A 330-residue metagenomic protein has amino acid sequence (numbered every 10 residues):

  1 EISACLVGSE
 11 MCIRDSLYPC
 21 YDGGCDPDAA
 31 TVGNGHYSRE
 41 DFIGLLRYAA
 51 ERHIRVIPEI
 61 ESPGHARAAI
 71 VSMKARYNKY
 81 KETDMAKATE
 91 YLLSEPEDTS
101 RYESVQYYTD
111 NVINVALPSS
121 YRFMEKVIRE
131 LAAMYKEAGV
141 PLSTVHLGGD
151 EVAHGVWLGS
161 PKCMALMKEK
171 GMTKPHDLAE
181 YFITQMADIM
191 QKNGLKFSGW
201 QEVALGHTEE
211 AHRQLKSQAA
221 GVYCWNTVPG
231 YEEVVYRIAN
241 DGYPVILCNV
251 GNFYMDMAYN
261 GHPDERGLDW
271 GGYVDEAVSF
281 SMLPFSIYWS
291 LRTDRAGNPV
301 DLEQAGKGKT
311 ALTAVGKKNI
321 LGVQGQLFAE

Functional and structural regions predicted by a protein language model:
E1-G8, C12-I13: Single conserved hydrophobic/aromatic residue that forms the stacking wall/gate of nucleotide- or nucleobase-binding
A4, P58-S62, Q201, L247-N249: Glycine-rich, histidine-containing beta strand-loop boundary motifs that form or position
L17-R39, V105-F123, K168-A179, G221-N226: The substrate-binding groove and active-site-proximal loops of carbohydrate-active enzymes, especially glycoside
F42-I70, K74-Y102, N111-H146: An active-site-proximal structural segment forming one wall of the substrate-binding cleft that immediately precedes
S62-G64, D150-G155, V203-H207: Short, internal active-site loops enriched in acidic
R67-A69, H154-G159: Short acidic/His/Gly/Ser-rich catalytic and metal-binding motifs that mark active-site loops of diverse hydrolases
P118-E125, R129-V145, A165-E330: Substrate-binding groove of N-acetylhexosamine-processing glycoside hydrolases
